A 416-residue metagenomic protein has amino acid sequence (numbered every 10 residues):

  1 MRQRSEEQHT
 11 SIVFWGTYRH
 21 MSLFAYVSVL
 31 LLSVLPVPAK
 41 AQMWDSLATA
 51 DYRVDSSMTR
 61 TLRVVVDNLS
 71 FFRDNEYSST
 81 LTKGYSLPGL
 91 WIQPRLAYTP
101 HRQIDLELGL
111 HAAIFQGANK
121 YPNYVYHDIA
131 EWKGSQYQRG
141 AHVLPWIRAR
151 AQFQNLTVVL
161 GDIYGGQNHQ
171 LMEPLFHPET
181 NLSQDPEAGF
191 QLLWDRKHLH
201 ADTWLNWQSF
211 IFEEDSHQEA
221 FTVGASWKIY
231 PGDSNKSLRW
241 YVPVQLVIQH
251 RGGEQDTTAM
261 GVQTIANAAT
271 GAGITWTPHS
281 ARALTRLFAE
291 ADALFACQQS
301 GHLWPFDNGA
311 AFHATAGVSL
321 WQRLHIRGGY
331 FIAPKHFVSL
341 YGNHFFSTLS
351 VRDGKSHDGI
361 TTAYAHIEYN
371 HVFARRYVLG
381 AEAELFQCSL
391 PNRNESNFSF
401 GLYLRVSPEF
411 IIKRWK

Functional and structural regions predicted by a protein language model:
M1-S46, L192, S396-F410: Bacterial Sec-dependent N-terminal signal peptides
M43-W44, D67-L69, G89, W146 (+3 more regions): Exposed, low-structure sequence patches enriched in small/polar residues
S46, A50-N75, L106: Transmembrane beta-strand segments of Gram-negative outer membrane beta-barrel proteins
L69-W91, Y121: Surface-exposed strand-loop-strand hairpins of Gram-negative outer-membrane beta-barrel proteins
Q93, A97-Q103, Y137-T157, G161-G166 (+3 more regions): Subset of outer-membrane beta-barrel
R95-I114, L193-W204, R286, E290: Surface-exposed extracellular loop regions of Gram-negative outer-membrane beta-barrel proteins
I104-A151, E173-P174, L349: Surface-exposed loop and membrane-interface regions of Gram-negative outer-membrane beta-barrel proteins
T157-K228: Surface-exposed coil loops of outer-membrane beta-barrel proteins
